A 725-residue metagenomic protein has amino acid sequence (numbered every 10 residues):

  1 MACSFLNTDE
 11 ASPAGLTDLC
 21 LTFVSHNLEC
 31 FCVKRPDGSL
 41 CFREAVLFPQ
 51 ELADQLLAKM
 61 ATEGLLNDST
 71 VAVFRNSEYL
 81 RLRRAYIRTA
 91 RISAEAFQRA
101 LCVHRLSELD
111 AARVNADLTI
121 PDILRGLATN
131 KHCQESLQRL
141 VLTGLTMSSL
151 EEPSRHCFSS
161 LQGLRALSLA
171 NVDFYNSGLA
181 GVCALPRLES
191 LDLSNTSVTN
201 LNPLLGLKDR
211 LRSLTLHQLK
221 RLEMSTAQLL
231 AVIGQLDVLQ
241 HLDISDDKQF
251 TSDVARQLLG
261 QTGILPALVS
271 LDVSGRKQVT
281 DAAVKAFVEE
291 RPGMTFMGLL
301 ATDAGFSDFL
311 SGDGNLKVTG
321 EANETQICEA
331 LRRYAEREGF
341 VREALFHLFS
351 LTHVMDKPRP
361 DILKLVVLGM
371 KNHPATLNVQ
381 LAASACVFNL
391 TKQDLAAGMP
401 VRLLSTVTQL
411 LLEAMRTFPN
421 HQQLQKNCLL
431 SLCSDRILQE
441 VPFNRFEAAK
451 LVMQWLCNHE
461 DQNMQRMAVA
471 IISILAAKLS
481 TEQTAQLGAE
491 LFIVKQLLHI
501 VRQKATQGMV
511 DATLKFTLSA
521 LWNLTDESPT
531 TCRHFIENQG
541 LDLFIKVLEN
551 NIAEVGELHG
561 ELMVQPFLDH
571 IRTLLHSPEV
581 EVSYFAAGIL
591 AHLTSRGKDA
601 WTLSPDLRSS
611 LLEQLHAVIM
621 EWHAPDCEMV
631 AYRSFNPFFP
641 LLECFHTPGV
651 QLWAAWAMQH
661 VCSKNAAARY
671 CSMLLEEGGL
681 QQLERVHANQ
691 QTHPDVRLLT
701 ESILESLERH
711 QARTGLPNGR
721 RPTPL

Functional and structural regions predicted by a protein language model:
M1-D117, D122-G126, Q138, T146 (+10 more regions): Cullin-RING E3 adaptor/co-adaptor recruitment helices
P13, P49, F74-L82, A100-L106 (+13 more regions): Structural signal for repeat-unit boundaries in curved repeat scaffolds
E63-S69, T89-F97, N115-R125, T146-P153 (+16 more regions): Short, solvent-exposed loop/turn at the beta-strand->alpha-helix junction within individual leucine-rich repeat
Q98-V103, D122-Q134, P153-Q162, L179-P186 (+6 more regions): A structural signal for leucine-rich repeat
Q138, Q162-R165, C183-E189, R212 (+22 more regions): Alpha-helical solenoid repeats of the armadillo/HEAT superfamily in eukaryotic scaffolding/adaptor proteins
T143, R155-H156, S168-A170, G314-E338 (+18 more regions): Alpha-solenoid helical repeat scaffolds
N202, K285, C328, R342 (+13 more regions): Register-specific detector for alpha-helical tandem repeat solenoids, activating on a conserved position within each
D209, G263, P292, N315 (+14 more regions): Alpha-helical scaffold repeats of the Armadillo/HEAT/TPR superfamily
